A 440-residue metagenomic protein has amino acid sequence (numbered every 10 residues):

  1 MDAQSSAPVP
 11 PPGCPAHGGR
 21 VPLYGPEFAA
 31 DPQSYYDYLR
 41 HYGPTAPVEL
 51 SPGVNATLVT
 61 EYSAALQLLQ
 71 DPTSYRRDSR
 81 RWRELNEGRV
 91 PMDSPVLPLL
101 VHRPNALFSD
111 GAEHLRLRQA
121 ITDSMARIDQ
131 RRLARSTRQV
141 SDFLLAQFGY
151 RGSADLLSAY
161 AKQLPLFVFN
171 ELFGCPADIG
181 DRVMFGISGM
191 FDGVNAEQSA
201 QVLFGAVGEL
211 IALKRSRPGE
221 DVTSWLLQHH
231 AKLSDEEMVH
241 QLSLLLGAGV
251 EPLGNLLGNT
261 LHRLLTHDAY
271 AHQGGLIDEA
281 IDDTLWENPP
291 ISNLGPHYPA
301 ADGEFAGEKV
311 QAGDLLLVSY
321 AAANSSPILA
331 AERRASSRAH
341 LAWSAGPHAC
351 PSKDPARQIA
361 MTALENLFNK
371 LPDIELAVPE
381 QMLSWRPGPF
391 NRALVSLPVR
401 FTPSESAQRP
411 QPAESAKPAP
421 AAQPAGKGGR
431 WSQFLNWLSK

Functional and structural regions predicted by a protein language model:
M1-K440: Cytochrome P450
